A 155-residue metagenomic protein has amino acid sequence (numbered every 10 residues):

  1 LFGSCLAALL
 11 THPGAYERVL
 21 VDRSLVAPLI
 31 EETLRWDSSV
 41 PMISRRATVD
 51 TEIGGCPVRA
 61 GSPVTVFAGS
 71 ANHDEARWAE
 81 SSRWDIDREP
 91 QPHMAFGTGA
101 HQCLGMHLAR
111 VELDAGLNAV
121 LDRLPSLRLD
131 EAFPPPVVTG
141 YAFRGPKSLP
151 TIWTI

Functional and structural regions predicted by a protein language model:
L1-I155: Cytochrome P450
